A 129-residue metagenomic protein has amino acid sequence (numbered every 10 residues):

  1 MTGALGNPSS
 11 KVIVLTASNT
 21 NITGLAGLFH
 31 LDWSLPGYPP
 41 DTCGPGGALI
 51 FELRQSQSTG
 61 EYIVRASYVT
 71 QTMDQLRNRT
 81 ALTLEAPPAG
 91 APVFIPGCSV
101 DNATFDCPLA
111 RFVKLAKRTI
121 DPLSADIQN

Functional and structural regions predicted by a protein language model:
M1-N129: Non-catalytic terminal regions with compositionally biased, polar/charged low complexity
